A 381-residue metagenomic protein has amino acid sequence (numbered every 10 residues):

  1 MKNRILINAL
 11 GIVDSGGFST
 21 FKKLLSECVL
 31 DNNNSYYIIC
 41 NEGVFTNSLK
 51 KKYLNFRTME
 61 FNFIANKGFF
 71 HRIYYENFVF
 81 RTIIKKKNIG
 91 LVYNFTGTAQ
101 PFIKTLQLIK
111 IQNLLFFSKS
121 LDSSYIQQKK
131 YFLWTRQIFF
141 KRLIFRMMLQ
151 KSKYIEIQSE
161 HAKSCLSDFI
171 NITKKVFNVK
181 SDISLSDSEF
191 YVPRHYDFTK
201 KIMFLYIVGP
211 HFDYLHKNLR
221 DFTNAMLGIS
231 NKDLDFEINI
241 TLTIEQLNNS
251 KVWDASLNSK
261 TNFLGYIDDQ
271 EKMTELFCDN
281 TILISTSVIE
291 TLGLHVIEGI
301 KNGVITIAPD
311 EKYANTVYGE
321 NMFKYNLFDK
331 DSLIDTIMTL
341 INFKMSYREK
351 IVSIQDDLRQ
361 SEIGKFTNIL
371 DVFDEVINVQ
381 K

Functional and structural regions predicted by a protein language model:
L6-I7, D197-K217, T223-M226: Conserved donor-binding/catalytic core segment of Leloir-type glycosyltransferases
R57, S250-E271: Nucleotide-activated donor-binding/catalytic signature segment of Leloir-type glycosyltransferases, i.e., the conserved
Y131-I155: Membrane-proximal helix-turn-helix segments that form the acceptor-binding/catalytic region of lipid-linked
R146, Q150-Y191: Donor nucleotide-sugar binding/catalytic pocket of nucleotide-sugar-dependent glycosyltransferases
V288: Aromatic "clamp/platform" in nucleotide-sugar-dependent glycosyltransferases that forms part of the donor/acceptor
V304-A308: Short hydrophobic beta-strand element within catalytic cores of glycosyltransferases and related nucleotide-activated
F323-D331, T339-K344: Conserved acidic donor-binding segment of nucleotide-sugar-dependent glycosyltransferases
M345-Q380: A charged, aromatic-enriched C-terminal amphipathic alpha-helix characteristic of glycosyltransferases across folds
